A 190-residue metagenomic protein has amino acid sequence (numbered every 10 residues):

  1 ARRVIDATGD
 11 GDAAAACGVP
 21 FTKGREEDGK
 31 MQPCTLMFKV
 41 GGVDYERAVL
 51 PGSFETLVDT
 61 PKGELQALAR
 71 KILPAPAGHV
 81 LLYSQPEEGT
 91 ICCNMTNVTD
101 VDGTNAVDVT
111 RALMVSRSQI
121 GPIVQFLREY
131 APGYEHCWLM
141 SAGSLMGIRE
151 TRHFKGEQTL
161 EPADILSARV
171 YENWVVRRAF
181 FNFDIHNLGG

Functional and structural regions predicted by a protein language model:
A1-R3, A7-G190: Flavin (FAD/FMN)-binding glycine-rich loop and adjacent Rossmann-like elements that form
